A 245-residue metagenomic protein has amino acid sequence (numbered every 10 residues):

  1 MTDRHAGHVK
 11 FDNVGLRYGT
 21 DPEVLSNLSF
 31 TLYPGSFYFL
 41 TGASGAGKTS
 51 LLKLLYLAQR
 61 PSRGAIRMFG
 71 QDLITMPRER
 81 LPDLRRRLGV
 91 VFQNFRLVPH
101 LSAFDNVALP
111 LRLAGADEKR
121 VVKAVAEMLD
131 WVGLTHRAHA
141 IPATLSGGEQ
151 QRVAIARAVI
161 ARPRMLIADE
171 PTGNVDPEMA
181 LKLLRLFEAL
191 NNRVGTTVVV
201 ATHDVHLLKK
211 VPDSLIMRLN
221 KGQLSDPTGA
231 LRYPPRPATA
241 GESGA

Functional and structural regions predicted by a protein language model:
Y56: Helix-to-loop junction immediately C-terminal to a conserved catalytic motif
G64-D72: Conserved ABC transporter NBD signature motif
L73-G89: ABC ATPase NBD coupling module
L101-L109: Short coil-to-helix segment of the ABC ATPase nucleotide-binding domain corresponding to the Q-loop/switch region
I141-L145, E149-Q151: Conserved ABC ATPase signature
R162: Conserved catalytic motifs of ABC-family nucleotide-binding domains
L166-D169: Catalytic Walker B motif of ABC-type/P-loop ATPase nucleotide-binding domains
